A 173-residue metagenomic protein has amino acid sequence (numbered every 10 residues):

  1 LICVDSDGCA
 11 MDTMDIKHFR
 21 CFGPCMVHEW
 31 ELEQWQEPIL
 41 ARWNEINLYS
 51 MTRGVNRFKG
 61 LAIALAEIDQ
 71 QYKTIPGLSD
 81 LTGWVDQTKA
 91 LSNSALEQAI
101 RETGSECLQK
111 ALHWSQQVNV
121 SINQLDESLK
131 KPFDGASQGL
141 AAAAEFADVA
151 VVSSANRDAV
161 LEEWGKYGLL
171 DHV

Functional and structural regions predicted by a protein language model:
L1-A10: Short, hydrophobic/glycine-enriched beta-strand segments
C9-L161: Alpha-helical substrate-recognition element adjacent to the catalytic core
L161-V173: Extended hydrophobic/aromatic segments used for targeting, binding, or gating
